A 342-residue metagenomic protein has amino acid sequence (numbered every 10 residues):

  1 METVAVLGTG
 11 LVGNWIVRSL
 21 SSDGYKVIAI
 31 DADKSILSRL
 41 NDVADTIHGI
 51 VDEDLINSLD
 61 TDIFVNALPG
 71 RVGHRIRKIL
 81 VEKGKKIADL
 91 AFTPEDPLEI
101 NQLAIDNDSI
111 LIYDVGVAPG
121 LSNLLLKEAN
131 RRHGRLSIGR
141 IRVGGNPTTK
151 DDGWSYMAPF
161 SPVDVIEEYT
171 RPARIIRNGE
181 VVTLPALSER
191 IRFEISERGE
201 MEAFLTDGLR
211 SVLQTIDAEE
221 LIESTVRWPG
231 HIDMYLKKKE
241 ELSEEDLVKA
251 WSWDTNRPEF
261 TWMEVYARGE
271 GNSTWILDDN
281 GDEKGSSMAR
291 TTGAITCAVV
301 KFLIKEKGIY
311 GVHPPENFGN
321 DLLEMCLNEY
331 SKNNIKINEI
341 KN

Functional and structural regions predicted by a protein language model:
V4-G8: Conserved N-terminal Rossmann-fold NAD(P)-binding element of oxidoreductases
V12: Hydrophobic/small residue at the entry helix of a nucleotide-binding pocket
L20: Aromatic pocket-lining residues of Rossmann-like dinucleotide-binding sites
V27-L40: NAD(P)-binding Rossmann-fold cofactor-contacting core
I63-A67, I87-D89: N-terminal Rossmann-like NAD(P) cofactor-binding module of classical short-chain dehydrogenase/reductase
I79-P97: ADP-ribose/adenylate-binding Rossmann-like module
A91-L111: Rossmann-fold NAD(P)-binding glycine/threonine-rich loop
R132-N342: C-terminal catalytic/substrate-binding lobe primarily of soluble NAD(P)-dependent oxidoreductases
